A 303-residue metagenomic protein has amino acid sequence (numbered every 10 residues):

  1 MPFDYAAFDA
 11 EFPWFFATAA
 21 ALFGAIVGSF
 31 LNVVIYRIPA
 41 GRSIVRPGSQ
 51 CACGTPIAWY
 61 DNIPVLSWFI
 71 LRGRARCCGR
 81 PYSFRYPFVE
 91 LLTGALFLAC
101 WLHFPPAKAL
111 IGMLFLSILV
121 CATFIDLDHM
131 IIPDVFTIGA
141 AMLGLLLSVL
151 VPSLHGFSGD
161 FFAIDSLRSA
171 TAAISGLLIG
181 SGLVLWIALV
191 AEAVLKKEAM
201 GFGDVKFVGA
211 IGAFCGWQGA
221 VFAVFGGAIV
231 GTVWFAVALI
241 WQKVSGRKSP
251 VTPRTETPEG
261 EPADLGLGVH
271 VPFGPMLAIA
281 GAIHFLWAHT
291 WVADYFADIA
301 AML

Functional and structural regions predicted by a protein language model:
M1-P13, A297-L303: Short, strongly hydrophobic alpha-helical membrane anchors
A7-E11, F162-S166, A213, G266-H270: Helix-boundary and loop/linker segments of multi-pass membrane transporters
A20, L110-F235, L239, A293-L303: Functional transmembrane core segments of multi-pass inner-membrane proteins
V27-N32, T93, F97, L147 (+4 more regions): Alpha-helical transmembrane segments of multipass membrane proteins
G28, D204, P272: Short, conserved phosphate/pyrophosphate- and ester-handling motifs at nucleotide-, phospho-/glycolipid
L31-R85, K243, R247-F273: Membrane-proximal soluble regions of multi-pass membrane proteins
P56-G112, D204, G226: Multi-pass membrane catalytic core of lipid/isoprenoid biosynthesis enzymes
F273-W291: Final/C-terminal transmembrane alpha-helix of multipass membrane proteins
